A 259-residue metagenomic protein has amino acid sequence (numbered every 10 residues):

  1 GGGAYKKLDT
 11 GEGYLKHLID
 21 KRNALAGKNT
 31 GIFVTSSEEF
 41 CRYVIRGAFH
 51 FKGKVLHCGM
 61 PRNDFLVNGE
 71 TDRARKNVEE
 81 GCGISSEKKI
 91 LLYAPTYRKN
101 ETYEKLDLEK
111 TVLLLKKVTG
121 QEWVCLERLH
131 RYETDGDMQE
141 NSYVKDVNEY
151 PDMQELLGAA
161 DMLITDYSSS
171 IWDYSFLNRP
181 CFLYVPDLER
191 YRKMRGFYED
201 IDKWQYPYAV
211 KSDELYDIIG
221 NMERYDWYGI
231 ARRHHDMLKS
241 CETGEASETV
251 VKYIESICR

Functional and structural regions predicted by a protein language model:
G1-G3, M60-N63, E149-D152, P186-R190: Short, acidic/turn-prone active-site loops that include or flank metal/cofactor- and phosphate-binding residues
G1-G69: Active-site and donor-binding regions of nucleotide-sugar-utilizing enzymes
K28-F33, W123-V124, A159-M162, W204-P207: Short active-site oxyanion
S36-E39, L129-R131, Y167, K211: Helix N-cap/beta->alpha junction signal
G47, V55-Q139, E242, A246-E248: Conserved catalytic-core segment of nucleotide-activated headgroup transferases in glycan assembly
R131-W172: Donor nucleotide-activated moiety binding/catalytic core segment of transferases that use nucleotide-activated donors
E140-S142, S169-K239: Catalytic binding pocket for nucleotide-activated donors in carbohydrate/polymer assembly enzymes
T243-R259: C-terminal alpha-helical cap of glycosyltransferases
